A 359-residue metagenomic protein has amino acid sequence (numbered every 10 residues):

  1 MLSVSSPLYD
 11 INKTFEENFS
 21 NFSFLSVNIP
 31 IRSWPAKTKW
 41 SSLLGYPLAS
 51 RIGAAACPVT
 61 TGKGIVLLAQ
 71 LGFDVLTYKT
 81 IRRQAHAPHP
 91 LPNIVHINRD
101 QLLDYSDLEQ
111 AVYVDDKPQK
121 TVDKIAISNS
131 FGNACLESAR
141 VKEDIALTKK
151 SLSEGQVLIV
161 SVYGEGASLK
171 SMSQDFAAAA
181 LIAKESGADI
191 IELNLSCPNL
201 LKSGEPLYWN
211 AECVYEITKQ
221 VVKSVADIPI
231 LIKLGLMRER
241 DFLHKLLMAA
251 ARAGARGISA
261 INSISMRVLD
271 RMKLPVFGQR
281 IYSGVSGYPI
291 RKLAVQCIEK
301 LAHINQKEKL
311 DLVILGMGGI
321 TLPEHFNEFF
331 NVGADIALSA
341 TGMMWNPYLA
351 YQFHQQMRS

Functional and structural regions predicted by a protein language model:
M1-A36: Conserved, well-structured core domains of diverse proteins
L2, F24-P30, G62-A253: Active-site entrance/lid segments in N-terminal catalytic domains of soluble metabolic enzymes
S23-W34, L195-E212, L246-L310: Glycine/Thr-rich beta-alpha phosphate-binding loop at enzyme active sites
F24-K63: Active-site-flanking structural segment that lines cofactor/substrate pockets
G45-A54, L152-S161, K223-G235, I304-M317: Short beta-strand/loop segments at the ligand-binding rim of alpha/beta enzyme cores
G72, T77-H86, I190, L195-C197 (+3 more regions): Glycine-rich phosphate-binding active-site loops on the catalytic face of alpha/beta enzymes
A85-D104, V268-S283, F330-N331, I336 (+1 more regions): C-terminal helical cap(s) of enzyme catalytic domains, especially alpha/beta-barrels
D227-M248, R291-E308, L322-L349: Extended, folded domain segments that form the structural surfaces/walls around functional sites
